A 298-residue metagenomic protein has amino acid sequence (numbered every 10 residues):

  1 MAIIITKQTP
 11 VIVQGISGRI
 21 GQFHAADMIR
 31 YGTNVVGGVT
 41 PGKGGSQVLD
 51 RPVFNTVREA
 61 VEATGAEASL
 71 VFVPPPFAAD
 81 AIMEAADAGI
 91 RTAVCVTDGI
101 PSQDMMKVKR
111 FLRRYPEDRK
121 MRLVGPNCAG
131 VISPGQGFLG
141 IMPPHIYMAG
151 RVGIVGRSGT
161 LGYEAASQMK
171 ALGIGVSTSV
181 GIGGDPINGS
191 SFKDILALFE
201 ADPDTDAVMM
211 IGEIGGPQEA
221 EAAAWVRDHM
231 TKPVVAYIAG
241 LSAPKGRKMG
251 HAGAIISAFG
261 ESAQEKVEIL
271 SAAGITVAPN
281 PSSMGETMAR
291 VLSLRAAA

Functional and structural regions predicted by a protein language model:
M1-A298: Catalytic-core regions of core metabolic enzymes, especially those transforming organic acids/acyl-group intermediates
